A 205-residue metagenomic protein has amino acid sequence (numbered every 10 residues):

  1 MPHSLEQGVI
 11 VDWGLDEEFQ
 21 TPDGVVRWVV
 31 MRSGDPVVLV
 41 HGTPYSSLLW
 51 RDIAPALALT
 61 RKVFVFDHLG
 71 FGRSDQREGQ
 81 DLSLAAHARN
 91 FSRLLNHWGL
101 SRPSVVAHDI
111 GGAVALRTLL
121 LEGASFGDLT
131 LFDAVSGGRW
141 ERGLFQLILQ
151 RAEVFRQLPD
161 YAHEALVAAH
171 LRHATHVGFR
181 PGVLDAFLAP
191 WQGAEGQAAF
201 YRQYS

Functional and structural regions predicted by a protein language model:
M1-V37, A58-R61, N96, L100-S101: Alpha/beta-hydrolase fold catalytic core
E17-D23, F64, H68-A107: Active-site loop/oxyanion-hole signature of alpha/beta-hydrolase fold enzymes
V30-R73: Conserved HGGG/HGGXW glycine-rich cap/lid loop of the alpha/beta-hydrolase fold
L49-R51, S74-Q80, W140-G143: Conserved catalytic-core motifs of eukaryotic protein kinase domains, centered on the activation segment
R51, S92, L116-L120: Short, hydrophobic alpha-helix immediately C-terminal to the catalytic nucleophile
A56, S101-E141: Conserved hydrolase catalytic core segment
W140, D160-S205: Conserved alpha/beta-hydrolase catalytic His-Asp/Glu region
W140-Y161: A catalytic-pocket lid/entrance helix-loop region that shapes and gates access to the active site across common
